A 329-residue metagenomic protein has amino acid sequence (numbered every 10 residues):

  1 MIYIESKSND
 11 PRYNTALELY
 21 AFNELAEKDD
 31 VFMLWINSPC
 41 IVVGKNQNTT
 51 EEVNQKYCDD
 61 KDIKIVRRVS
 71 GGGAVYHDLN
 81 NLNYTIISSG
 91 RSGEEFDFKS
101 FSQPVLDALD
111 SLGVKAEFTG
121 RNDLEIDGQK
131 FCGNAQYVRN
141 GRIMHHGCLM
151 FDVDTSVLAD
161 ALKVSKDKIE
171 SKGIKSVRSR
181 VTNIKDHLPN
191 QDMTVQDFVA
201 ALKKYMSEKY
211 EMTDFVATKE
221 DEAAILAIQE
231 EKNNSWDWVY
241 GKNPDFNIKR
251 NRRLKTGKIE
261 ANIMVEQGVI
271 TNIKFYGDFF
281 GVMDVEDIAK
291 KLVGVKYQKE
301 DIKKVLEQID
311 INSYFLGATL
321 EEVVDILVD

Functional and structural regions predicted by a protein language model:
M1-F96: N-terminal lobe of the biotin/lipoate ligase/transferase fold
N81-N122: Contiguous, small/hydrophobic- and glycine-enriched helical/loop subdomains that border and often "cap" functional
S88-E94, D186-D192, Y276-F279: A generic structural motif
V105, N140-Y240, M283-D329: Long, positively charged amphipathic alpha-helical accessory segments at protein N-termini or as interdomain linkers
F118-N134, E220-E230: Beta-rich nucleic-acid/ligand-interaction surfaces
A135-Q136, L149-F151, R252, I259-G277: Short beta-strand elements
E222-E266: Structured beta-strand/loop patches that form or line metal/cofactor-binding pockets in enzymes
